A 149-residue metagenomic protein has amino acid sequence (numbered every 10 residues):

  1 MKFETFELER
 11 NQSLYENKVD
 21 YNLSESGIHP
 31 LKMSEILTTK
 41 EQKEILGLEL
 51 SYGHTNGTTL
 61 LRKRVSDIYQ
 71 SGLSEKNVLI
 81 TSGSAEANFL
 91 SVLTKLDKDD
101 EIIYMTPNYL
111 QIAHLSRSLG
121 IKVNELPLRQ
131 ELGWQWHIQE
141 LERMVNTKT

Functional and structural regions predicted by a protein language model:
M1-K2, L79-I80, P127-G133: Short, flexible loop segments at the rims of nucleotide/cofactor-binding pockets, characterized by
K2-G83, L90: N-terminal small-domain helix-loop-helix segment of the aminotransferase-like
E35-I36, V92-L93, L115-R117: Short amphipathic alpha-helical segments
T58, S84-A85, Y109, W134: Conserved donor sugar-nucleotide recognition element shared by glycan-biosynthetic enzymes
A87-N88, I112: Short, hydrophobic alpha-helical packing/hinge segments within bilobed ligand-binding/sensory domains
L96-K148: PLP-dependent aminotransferase-like
